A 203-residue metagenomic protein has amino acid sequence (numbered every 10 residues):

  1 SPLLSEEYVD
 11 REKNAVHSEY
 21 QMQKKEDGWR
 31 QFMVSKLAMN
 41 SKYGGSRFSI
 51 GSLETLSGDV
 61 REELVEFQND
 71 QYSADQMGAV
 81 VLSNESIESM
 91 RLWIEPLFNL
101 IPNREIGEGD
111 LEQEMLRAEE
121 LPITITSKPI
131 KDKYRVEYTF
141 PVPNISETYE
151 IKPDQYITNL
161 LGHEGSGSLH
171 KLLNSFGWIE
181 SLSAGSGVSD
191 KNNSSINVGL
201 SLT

Functional and structural regions predicted by a protein language model:
S1-G109, M115-E119, T124-P153, N159-G162 (+2 more regions): Charge-rich, well-structured scaffold segments of protease-associated domains
